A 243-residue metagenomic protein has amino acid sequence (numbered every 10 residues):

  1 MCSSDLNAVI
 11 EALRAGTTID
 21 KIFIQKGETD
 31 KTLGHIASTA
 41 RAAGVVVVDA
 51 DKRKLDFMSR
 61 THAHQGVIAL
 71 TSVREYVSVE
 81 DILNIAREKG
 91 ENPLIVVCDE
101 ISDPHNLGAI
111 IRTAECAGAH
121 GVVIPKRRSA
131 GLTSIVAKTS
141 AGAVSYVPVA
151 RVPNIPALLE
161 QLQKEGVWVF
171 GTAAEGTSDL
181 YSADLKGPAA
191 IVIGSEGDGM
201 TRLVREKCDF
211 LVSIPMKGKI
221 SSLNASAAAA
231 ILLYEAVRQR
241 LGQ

Functional and structural regions predicted by a protein language model:
M1-I85: N-terminal positively charged helical leader segments and presequences
D5, N106, S222-N224: Active-site helix-initiating loop/hinge in glycosyltransferases
N7, E11-T18, T29, G34 (+1 more regions): RNA substrate-binding interface of SAM-dependent RNA methyltransferases
I10, C116, K138-A143, R202-Q243: Structured adenosyl-cofactor binding patch, chiefly the S-adenosyl-L-methionine
D51, S72, D99, P125-K126 (+5 more regions): Short beta->alpha connector loops at strand-helix junctions that form conserved, small/polar/Pro-enriched
M58-S72, A143, P148, V152 (+1 more regions): Short basic, glycine-rich beta-strand/loop surfaces that mediate nucleic-acid
F170-N224: Active-site/ligand-binding-proximal alpha/beta "capping" segment
